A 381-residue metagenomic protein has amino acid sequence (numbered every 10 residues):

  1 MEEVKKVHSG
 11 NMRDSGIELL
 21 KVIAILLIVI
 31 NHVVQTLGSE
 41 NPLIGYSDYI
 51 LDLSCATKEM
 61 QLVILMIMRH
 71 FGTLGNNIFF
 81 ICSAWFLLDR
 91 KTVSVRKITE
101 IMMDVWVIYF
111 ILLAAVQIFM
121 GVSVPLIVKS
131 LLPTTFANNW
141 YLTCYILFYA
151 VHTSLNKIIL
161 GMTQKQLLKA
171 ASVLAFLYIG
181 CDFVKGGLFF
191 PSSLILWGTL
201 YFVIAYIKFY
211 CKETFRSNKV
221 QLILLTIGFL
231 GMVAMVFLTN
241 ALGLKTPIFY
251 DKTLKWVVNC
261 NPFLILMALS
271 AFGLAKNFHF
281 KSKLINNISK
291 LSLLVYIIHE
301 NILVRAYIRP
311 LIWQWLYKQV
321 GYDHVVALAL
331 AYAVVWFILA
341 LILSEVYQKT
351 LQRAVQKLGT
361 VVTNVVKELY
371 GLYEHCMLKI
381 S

Functional and structural regions predicted by a protein language model:
M1-L177, K281-S282, L291, L311-S381: Membrane-cytosol interface segments of multi-pass membrane proteins, especially ER/Golgi lipid-handling enzymes
M12, F80, L200, L224-L230 (+1 more regions): Small-residue packing motifs within transmembrane alpha-helices
L26-V33, I108-Q117, A171-V184, T226-A241 (+1 more regions): Aromatic-anchored segments of alpha-helical transmembrane domains
V63-N76, K129-C144, D182-L200, V236-A268 (+1 more regions): Interfacial loop-to-helix transition and helix-capping segments at the boundaries of transmembrane helices
F148-K157, Y201-E213, I265-F280: Alpha-helical transmembrane segments in multipass membrane proteins, preferentially the mid-helix core
L160-A170, Y206-V233: Hydrophobic alpha-helical segments of polytopic membrane proteins
Q166-K212: Loop-centered beta-sheet repeat module
M235, N240-Q352, E374: Alpha-helical transmembrane segments of multi-pass integral membrane proteins
